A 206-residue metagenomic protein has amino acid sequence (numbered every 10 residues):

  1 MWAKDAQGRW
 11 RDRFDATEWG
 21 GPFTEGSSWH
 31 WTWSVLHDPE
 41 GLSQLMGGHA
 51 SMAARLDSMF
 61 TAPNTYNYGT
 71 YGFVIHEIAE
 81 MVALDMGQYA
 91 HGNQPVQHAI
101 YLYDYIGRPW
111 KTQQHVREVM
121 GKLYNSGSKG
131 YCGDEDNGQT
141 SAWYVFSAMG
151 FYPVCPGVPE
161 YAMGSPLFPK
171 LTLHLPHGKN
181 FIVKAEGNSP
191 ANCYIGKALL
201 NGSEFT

Functional and structural regions predicted by a protein language model:
M1-I182, G187: Active-site core of glycosidic bond-cleaving carbohydrate-active enzymes
G187-T206: C-terminal beta-sandwich/jelly-roll accessory domains of carbohydrate-active enzymes
